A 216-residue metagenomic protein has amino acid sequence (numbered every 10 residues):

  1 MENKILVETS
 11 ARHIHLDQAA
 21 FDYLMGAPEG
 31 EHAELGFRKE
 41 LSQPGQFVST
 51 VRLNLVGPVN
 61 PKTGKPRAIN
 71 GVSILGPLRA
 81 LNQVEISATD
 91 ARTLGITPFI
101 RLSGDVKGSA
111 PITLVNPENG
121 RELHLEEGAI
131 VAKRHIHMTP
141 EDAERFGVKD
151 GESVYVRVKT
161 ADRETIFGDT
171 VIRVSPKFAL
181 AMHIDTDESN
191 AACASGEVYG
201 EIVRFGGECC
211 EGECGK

Functional and structural regions predicted by a protein language model:
M1-E2: Eukaryotic, polar/proline-rich low-complexity intrinsically disordered regions
L6-E118, H124-K159, G168-E201: Short beta-strand-centered segments at strand-helix junctions
K133, R204-K216: Long, low-complexity intrinsically disordered regions
T160-E164, G206-C209: Short, charged beta-turn/beta-strand-edge "cap" motif at the junction between a beta-strand and an adjacent loop
